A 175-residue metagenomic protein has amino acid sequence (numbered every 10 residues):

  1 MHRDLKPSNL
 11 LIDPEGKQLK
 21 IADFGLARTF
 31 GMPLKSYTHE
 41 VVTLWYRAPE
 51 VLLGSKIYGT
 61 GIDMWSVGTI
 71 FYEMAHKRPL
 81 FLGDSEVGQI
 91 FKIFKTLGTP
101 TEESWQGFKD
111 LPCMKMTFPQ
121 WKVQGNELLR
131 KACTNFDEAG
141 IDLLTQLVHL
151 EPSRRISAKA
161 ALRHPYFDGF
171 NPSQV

Functional and structural regions predicted by a protein language model:
M1-D13: Catalytic-loop of the protein kinase fold
K20-D23: Pre-DFG segment of protein kinase catalytic domains
Y37-V51: Conserved activation segment of eukaryotic-like protein kinases, specifically the C-terminal portion of the activation
V51-I62: Conserved end of the kinase activation segment
T99-Q146: C-terminal lobe substrate-recognition/regulatory segment of protein kinase catalytic domains
S153-V175: Regulatory extensions flanking the kinase catalytic core
